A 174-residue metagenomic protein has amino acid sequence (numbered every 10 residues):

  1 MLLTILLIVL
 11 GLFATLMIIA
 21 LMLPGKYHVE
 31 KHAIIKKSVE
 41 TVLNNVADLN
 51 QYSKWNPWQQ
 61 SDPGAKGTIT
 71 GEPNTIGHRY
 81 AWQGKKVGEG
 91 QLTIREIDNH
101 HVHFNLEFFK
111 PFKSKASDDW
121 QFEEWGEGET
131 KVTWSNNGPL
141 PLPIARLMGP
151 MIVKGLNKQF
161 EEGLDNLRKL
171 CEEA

Functional and structural regions predicted by a protein language model:
L2-F13, M17, L21-P24, I76 (+2 more regions): Hydrophobic-ligand binding "helix-grip"
L3-E72: Hydrophobic ligand-binding cavity/cleft-lining segments
V39, V46, Q91, D119 (+1 more regions): Extracytoplasmic/secreted envelope proteins and their assembly/folding machinery, especially bacterial periplasmic
A47, Q51, N99, D165-E172: Sec-exported extracytoplasmic/periplasmic mature domains
W55-W58, W82, W134: Signature tryptophan residues that serve as conserved aromatic anchors
Q59-S61, D98, A174: Residue-level signal for alpha-helical context at structural boundaries
N105-E161, L167-K169, E173: Beta-strand/loop substructures that line and gate deep hydrophobic ligand-binding cavities in soluble
